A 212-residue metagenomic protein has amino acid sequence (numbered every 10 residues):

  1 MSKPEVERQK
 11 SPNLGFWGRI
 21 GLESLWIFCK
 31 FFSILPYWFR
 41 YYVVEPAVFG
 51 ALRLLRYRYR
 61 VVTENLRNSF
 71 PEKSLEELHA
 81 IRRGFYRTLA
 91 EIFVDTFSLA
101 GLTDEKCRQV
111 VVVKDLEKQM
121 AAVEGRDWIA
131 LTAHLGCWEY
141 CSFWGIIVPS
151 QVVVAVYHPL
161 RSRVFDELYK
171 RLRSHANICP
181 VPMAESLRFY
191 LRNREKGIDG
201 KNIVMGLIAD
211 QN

Functional and structural regions predicted by a protein language model:
S2-T132, C137, D166-L172, N177: Membrane-anchoring hydrophobic helices of lipid-metabolizing enzymes
A100-N212: Soluble catalytic domains of membrane acyltransferases
